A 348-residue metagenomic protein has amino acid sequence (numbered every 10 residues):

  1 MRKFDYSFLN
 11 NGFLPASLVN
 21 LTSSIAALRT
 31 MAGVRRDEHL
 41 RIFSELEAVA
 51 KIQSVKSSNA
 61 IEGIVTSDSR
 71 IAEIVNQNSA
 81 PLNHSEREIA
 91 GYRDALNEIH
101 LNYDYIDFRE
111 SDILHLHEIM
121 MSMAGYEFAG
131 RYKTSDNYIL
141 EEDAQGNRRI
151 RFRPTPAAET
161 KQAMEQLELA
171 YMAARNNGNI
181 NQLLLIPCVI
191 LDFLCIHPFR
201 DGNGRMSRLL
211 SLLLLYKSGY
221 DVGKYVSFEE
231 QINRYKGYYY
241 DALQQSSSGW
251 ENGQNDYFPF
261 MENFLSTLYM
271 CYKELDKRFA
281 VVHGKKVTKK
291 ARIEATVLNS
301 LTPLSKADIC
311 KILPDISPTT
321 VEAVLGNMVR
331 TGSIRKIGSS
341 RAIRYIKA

Functional and structural regions predicted by a protein language model:
M1-A348: FIC/Doc superfamily catalytic core
